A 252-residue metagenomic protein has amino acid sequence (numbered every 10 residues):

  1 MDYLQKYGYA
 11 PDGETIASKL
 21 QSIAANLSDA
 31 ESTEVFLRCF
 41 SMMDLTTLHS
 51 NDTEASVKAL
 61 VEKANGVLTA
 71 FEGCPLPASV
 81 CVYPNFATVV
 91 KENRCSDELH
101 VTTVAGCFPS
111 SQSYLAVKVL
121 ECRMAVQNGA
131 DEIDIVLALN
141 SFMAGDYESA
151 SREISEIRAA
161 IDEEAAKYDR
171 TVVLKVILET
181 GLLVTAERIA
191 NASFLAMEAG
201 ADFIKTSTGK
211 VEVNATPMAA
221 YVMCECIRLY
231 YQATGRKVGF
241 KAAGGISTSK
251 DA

Functional and structural regions predicted by a protein language model:
M1-S41: Charged, compositionally biased N-terminal leader segments and the immediate start of the first structured element
N26-M42, T46-P75, N85-K241, S247-A252: Alpha/beta enzyme core
S79-V82: Short, hydrophobic beta-strand segments that form beta-sheet elements in well-ordered domains
